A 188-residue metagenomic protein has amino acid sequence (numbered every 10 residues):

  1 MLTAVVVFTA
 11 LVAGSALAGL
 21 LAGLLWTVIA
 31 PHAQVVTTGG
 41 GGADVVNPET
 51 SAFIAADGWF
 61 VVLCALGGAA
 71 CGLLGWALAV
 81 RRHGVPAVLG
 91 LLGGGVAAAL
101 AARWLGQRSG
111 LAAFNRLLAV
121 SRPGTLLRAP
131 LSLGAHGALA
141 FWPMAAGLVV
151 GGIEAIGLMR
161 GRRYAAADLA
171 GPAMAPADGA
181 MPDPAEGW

Functional and structural regions predicted by a protein language model:
M1-A16, G58-V61, R81-G94, A135-W142 (+2 more regions): N-terminal export and membrane-targeting signals
M1-V7, P31-H32, A70-V88, W104-F114 (+1 more regions): Cytoplasmic membrane-interface segments at the C-terminal ends of transmembrane helices
L11-T27, L89-Q107: Hydrophobic alpha-helical membrane-insertion segments
L21-G41: Interfacial/capping segments of alpha-helical transmembrane domains
Q34-F53, A119-P123: Perimembrane loop-to-helix junctions flanking transmembrane segments
A52-G67, T125-L148: Hydrophobic alpha-helical transmembrane segments
Q107-L127: Interfacial non-cytosolic loop connecting adjacent transmembrane helices
R160-W188: Short, highly charged, low-complexity non-transmembrane loops/tails of multi-pass membrane proteins
